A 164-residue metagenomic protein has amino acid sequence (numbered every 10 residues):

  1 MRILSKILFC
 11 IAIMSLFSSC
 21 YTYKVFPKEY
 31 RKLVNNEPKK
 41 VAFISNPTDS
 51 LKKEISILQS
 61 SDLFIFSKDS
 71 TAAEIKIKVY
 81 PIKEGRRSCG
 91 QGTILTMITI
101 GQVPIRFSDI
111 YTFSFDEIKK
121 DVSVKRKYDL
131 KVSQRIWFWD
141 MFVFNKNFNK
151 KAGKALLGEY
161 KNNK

Functional and structural regions predicted by a protein language model:
M1-T22: Sec-dependent bacterial lipoprotein signal peptides
L16-E37: Bacterial Sec signal peptide processing site at the extreme N-terminus
R31-D49, E74: Short hydrophobic beta-strand segments
I44-N46, K78-Y80, K131-S133: A structural detector for beta-sheet-dominated domains
P47-Q59: Amphipathic alpha-helical segments
S61-A73: Short acidic low-complexity segments
A73, K78-S123, F142-V143: Surface-exposed short loop/turn segments
S108-T112, D121-K164: C-terminal/domain-edge helix-coil "capping" segments
